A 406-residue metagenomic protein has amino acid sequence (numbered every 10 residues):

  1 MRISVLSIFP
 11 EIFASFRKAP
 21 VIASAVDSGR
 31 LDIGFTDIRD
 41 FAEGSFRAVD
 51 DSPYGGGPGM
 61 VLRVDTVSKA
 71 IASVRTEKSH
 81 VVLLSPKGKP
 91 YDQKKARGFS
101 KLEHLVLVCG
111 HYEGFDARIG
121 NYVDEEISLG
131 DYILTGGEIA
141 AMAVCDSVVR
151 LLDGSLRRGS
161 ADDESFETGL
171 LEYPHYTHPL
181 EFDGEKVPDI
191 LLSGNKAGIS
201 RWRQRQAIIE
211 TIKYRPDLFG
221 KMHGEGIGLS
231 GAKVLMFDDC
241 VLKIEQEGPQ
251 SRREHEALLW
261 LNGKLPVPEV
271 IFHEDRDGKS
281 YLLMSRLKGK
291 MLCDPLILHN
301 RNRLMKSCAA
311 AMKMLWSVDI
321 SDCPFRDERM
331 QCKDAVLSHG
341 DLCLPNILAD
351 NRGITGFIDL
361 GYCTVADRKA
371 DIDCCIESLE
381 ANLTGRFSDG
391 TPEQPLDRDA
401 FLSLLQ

Functional and structural regions predicted by a protein language model:
V61-C109, D116: S-adenosyl-L-methionine/SAH cofactor-binding core of RNA-modifying enzymes
F115, I119-A161: Structured adenosyl-cofactor binding patch, chiefly the S-adenosyl-L-methionine
G226-R252: ATP-binding glycine-rich loop module of kinase domains
K233-M236, L242, S321-A370: Active-site acidic catalytic loop and adjacent metal/ATP-binding pocket of ATP-dependent phosphoryl transfer enzymes
N262-H273: Conserved HxN/HPN-centered segment at the entrance to the catalytic loop of eukaryotic protein kinase-like domains
K264-L265, C293-F325, S338: Conserved kinase catalytic-core helix
I271-A309: Conserved structural core of kinase catalytic domains
V336-S338, D350-F401, Q406: Active-site Asp-x-Gly
